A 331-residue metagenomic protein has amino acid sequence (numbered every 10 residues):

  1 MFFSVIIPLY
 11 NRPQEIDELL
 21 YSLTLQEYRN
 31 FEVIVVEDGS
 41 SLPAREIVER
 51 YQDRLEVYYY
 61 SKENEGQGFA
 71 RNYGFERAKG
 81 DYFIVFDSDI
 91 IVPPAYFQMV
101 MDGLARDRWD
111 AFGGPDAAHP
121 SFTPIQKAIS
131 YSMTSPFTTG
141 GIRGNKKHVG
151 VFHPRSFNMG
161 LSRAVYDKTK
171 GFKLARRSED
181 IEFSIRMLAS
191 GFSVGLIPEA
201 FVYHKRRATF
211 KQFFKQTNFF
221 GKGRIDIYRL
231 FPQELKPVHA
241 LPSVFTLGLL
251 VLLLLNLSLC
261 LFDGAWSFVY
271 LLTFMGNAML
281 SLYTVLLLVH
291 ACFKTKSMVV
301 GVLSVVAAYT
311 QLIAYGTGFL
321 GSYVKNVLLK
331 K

Functional and structural regions predicted by a protein language model:
Y21-N30: Short, acidic, metal-binding catalytic loop of nucleotide-sugar glycosyltransferases
S22, E37-E46, E65, D87-P93: A conserved acidic beta->alpha catalytic loop
K62-A78, M99, V149, H153-F157: Glycine-rich, basic loop-to-helix element that forms the pyrophosphate-binding segment of sugar-nucleotide handling
F83: Short aromatic/hydrophobic "clamp" motif used to bind/position activated sugar donors
P94-K127, F201, K205: Conserved donor NDP-sugar-binding/catalytic core segment of glycosyltransferases
A118, T139-A164, A175-R176, E182 (+3 more regions): A recurrent flexible, glycine/aromatic-enriched loop bordering the glycosyltransferase active site that acts as
K173-L235: Catalytic donor/gating beta->alpha subdomain of glycosyltransferases that bind UDP-sugars
F245-L328: Membrane-embedded multi-pass helical conduit in multi-pass membrane proteins, especially envelope-biosynthetic
